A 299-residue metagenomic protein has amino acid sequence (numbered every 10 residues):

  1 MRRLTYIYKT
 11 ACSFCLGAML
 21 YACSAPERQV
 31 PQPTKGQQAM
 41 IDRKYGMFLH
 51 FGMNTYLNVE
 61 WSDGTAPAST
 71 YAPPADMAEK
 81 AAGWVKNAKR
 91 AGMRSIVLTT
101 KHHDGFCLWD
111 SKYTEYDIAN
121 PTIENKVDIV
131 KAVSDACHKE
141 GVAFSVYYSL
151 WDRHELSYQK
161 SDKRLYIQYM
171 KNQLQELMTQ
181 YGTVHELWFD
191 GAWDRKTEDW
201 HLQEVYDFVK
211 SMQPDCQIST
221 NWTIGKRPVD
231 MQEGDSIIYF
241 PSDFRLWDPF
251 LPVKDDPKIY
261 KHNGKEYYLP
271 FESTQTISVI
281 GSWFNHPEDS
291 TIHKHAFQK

Functional and structural regions predicted by a protein language model:
M1-Q29: Bacterial Sec-dependent N-terminal signal peptides
P26-K299: Mature catalytic domains of secreted/periplasmic carbohydrate-active enzymes
